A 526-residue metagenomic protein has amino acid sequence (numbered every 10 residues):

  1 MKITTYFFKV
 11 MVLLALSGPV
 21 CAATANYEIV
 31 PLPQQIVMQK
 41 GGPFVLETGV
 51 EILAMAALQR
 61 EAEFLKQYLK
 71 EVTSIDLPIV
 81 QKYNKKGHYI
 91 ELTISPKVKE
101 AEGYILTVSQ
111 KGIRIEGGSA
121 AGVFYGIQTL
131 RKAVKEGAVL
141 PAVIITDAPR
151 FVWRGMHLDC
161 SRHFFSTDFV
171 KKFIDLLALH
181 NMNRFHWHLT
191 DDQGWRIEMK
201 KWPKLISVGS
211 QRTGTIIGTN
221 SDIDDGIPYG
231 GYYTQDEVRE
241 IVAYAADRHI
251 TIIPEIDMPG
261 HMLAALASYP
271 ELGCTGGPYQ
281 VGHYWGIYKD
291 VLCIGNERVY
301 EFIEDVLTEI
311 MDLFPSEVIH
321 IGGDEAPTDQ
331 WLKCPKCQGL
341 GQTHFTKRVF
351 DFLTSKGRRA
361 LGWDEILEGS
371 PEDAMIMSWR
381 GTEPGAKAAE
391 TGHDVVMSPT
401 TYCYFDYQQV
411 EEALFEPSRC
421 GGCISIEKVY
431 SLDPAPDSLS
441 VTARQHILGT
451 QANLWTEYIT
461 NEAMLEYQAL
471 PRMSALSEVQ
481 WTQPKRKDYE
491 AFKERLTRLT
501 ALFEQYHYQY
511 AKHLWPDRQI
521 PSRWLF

Functional and structural regions predicted by a protein language model:
M1-N26: Bacterial Sec-dependent N-terminal signal peptides
A23-W153, M464, Q480-H507: Contiguous, structured surface segment used for ligand recognition
V30-L32, M38-Q39, E240, E297-V318 (+1 more regions): Substrate-binding groove of N-acetylhexosamine-processing glycoside hydrolases
R60-E61, F164-S166, D192-E198, P259-A265 (+6 more regions): Flexible loop/turn segments at secondary-structure boundaries
D76, N183-R184, T251, R359 (+2 more regions): Residue-level detector of anion-binding/catalytic polar loops
I79-Q81, P254, G362: A structural preference for short, hydrophobic beta-strand core positions in alpha/beta folds
K99-D290, G295-Y300, V306-V318, Q330 (+3 more regions): Feature activates predominantly on carbohydrate-active enzymes
